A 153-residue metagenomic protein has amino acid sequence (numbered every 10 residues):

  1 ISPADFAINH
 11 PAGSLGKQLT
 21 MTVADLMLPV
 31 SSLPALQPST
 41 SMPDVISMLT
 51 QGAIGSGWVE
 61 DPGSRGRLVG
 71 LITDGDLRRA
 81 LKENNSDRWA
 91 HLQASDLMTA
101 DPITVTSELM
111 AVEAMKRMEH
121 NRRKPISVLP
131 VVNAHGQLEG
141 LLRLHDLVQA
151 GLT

Functional and structural regions predicted by a protein language model:
I1-A24, T40-M42: Active-site phosphate/pyrophosphate-binding segments
I1-P11, I54, R67-N84, K124 (+2 more regions): Short beta->alpha transition motifs characteristic of CBS
L19-L33, A90-P102: Bateman (tandem CBS) regulatory domains
L26, L49, G66, L97 (+3 more regions): Terminal peptide-recognition signature
A35-I54, E60, L81, T104-I126 (+2 more regions): The conserved cystathionine-beta-synthase
V45, L49, S56-Q93: A beta-strand-loop signature enriched in Asp, Gly, Thr, and Trp that corresponds to the sialidase/neuraminidase Asp-box
